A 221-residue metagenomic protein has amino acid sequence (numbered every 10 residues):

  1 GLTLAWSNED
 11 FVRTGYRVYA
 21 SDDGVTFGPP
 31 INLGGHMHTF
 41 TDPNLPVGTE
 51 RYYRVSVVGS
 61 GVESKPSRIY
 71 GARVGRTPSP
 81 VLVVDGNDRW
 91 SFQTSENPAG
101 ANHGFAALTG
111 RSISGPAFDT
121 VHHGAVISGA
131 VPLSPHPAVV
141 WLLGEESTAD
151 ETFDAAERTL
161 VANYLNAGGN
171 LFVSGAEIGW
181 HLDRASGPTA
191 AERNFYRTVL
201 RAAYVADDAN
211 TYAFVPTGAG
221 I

Functional and structural regions predicted by a protein language model:
G1-R13: Conserved aromatic anchor
W6, Y16, F27, R51-Y53 (+1 more regions): Conserved hydrophobic/aromatic "anchor" residues that stabilize well-ordered secondary structure elements
F11, S56-E145, T198-A202: Aromatic-Pro/Gly-enriched surface loop or interdomain linker that acts as a lid/target-recognition segment
V12-P29: Extracellular low-complexity, O-glycosylation-prone stalks/linkers
G28-H36: Solvent-exposed serine/threonine-rich low-complexity stretches and specific carbohydrate-binding patches
G35-T41, R68: Short S/T/G- and acidic-enriched coil/turn segments that sit immediately N-terminal to beta-strands in beta-sandwich
D42-G61: Beta-strand-rich modules
E146-I221: A glycine-rich, often tryptophan-bearing local segment used as a flexible ligand/cofactor-contacting loop or short
